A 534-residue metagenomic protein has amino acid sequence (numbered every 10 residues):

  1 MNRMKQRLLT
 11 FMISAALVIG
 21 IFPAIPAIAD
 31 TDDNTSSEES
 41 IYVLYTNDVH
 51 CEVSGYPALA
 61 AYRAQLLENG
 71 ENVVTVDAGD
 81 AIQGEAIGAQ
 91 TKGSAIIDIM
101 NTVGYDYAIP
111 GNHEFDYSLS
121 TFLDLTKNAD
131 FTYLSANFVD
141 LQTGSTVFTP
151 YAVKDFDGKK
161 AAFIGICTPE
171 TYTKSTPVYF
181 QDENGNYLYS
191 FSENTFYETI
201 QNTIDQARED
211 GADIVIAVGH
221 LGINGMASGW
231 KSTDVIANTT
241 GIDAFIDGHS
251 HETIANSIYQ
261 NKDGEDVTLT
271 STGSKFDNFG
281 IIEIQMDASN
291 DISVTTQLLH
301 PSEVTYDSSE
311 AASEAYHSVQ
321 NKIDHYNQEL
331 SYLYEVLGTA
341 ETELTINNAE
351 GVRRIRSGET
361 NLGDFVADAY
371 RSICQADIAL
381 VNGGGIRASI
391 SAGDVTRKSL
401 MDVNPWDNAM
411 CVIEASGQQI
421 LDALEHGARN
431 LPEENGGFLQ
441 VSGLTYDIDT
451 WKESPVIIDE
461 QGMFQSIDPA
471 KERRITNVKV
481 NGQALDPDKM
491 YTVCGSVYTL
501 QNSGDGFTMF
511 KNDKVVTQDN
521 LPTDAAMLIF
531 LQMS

Functional and structural regions predicted by a protein language model:
N2-M12: Bacterial N-terminal signal peptides that target proteins for export
T10-F11, I19, A61, I346: Generic detector of low-complexity/intrinsically disordered segments and short hydrophobic N-terminal stretches
V18-A27: C-terminal segment of classical bacterial N-terminal signal peptides
D30-D307, S357, L362-A369, A379 (+4 more regions): Acidic, metal/ion-coordinating pockets
S40, T46, E52, E68 (+6 more regions): Catalytic centers of hydrolytic enzymes
